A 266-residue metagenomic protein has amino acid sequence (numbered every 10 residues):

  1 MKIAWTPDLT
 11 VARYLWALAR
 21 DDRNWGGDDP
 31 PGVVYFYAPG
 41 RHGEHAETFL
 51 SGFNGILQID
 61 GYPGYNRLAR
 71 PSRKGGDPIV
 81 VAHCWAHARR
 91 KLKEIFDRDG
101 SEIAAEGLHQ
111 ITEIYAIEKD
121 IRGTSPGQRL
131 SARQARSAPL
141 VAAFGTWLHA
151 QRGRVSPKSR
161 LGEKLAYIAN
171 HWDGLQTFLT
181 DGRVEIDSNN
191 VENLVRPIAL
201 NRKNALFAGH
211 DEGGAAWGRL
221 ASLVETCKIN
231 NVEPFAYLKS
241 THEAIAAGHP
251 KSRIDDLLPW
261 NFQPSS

Functional and structural regions predicted by a protein language model:
M1-S266: Catalytic center-proximal scaffold of phosphoryl-transfer enzymes
